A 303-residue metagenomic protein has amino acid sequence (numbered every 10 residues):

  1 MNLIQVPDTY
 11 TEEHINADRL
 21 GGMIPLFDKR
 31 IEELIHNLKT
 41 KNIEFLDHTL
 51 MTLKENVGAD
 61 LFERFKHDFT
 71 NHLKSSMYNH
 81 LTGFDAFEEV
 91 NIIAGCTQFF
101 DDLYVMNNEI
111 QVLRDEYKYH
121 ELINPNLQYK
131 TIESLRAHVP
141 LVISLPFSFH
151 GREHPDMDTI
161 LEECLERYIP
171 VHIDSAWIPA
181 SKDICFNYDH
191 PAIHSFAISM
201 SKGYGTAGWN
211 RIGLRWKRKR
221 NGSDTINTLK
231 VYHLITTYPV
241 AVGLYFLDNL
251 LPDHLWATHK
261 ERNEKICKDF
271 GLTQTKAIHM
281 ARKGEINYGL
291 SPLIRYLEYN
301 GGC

Functional and structural regions predicted by a protein language model:
N2-C303: PLP-dependent class I/II
